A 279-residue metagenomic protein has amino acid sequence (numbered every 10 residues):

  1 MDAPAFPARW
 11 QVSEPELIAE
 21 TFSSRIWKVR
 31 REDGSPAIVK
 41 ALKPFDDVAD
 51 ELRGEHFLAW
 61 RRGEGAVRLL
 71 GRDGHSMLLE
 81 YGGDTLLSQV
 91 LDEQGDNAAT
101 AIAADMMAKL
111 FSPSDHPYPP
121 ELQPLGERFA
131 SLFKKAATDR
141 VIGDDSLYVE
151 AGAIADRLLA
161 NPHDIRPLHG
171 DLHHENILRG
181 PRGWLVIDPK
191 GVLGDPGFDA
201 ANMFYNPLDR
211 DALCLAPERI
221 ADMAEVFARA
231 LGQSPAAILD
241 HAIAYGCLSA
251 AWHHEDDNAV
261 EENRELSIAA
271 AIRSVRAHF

Functional and structural regions predicted by a protein language model:
M1-A66, G180-G183, A271-F279: Conserved NTP-binding catalytic cores of kinases and kinase-like/nucleotidyltransferase enzymes across multiple kinase
M1-F6, S112-G170, G180, R229: An alpha-helical support segment within catalytic cores of ATP-dependent transferases
T21-F22, R72-G74, I243: Short Gly/Ser/Thr- and Asp/Glu-enriched loop/turn motifs at secondary-structure junctions
R25-R30, I38, L69, A153-F198: Active-site acidic catalytic loop and adjacent metal/ATP-binding pocket of ATP-dependent phosphoryl transfer enzymes
S35-L78, T85-L110: A conserved alpha-helical element in kinase catalytic cores
P44, H75-D96, S112-H116, A130-V141 (+1 more regions): A glycine-centered beta->alpha junction motif in the catalytic cores of kinase/phosphotransferase enzymes
T138, I142, V226-A230, L239 (+1 more regions): Helical subdomain adjoining the active site within ATP-dependent kinase catalytic cores
G180-E225, G232, A259-A277: Active-site Asp-x-Gly
